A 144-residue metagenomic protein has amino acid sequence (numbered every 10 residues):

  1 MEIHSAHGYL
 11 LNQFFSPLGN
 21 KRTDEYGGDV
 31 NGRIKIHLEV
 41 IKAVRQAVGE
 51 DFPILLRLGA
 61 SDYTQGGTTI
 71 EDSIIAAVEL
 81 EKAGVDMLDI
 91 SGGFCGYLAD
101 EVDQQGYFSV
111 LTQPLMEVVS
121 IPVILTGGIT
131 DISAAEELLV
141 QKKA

Functional and structural regions predicted by a protein language model:
M1-A144: Flavin-dependent oxidoreductase catalytic cores
